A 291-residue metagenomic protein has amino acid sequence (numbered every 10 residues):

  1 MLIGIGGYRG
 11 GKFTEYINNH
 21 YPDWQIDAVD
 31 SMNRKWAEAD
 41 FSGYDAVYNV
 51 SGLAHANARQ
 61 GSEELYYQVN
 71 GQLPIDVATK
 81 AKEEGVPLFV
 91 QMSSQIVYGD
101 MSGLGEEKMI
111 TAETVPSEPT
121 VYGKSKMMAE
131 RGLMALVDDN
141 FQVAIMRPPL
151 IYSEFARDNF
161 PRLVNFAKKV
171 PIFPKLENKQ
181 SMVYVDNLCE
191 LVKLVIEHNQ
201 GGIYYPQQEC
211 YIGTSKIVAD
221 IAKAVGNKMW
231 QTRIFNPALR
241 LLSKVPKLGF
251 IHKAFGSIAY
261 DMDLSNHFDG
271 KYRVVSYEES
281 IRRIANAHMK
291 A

Functional and structural regions predicted by a protein language model:
M1-H20: N-terminal Rossmann NAD(P)H-binding glycine-rich loop of SDR-like oxidoreductase domains
I3, V50-S51, F89-Q95, M146-P148: SDR active-site strand-loop-helix element
N33-E83, V97-M101: NAD(P)H-binding glycine-rich loop region in Rossmannoid oxidoreductase-like domains and their noncatalytic homologs
R59, N165-V183, N187, N199 (+1 more regions): A conserved pocket-lining segment of Rossmann-fold NAD(P)-dependent short-chain dehydrogenase/reductase
Y67-P74, V90, S125-K126, S181: Short alpha-helix in the Rossmann-fold core of NAD(P)-dependent oxidoreductases
Q68, L104-I151, I172: Catalytic helix-loop patch of NAD(P)-dependent Rossmann-fold dehydrogenases
I75-V121, A144: Conserved Rossmann-fold NAD(P)-dependent oxidoreductase catalytic core, especially the SDR/UDP-sugar
L191-I251, V275-A291: Mid/C-terminal beta-alpha module of Rossmann-like enzyme folds, strongest in SDR-family dehydrogenases/epimerases
